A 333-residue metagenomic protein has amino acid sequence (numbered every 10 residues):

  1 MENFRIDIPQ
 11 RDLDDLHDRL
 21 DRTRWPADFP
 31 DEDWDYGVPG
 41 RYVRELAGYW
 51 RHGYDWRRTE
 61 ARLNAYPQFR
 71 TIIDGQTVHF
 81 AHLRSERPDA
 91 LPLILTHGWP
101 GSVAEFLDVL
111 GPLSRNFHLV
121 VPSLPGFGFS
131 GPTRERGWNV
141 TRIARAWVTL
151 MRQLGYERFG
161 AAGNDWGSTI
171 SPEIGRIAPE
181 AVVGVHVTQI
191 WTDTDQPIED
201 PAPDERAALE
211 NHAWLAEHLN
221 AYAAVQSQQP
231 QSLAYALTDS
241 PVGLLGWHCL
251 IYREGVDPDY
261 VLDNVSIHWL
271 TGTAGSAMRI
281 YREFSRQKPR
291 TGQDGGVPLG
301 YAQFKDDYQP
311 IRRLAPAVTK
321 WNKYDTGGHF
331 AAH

Functional and structural regions predicted by a protein language model:
D12-R84, Y260, W269-G272, S276-R290: Non-catalytic accessory segments flanking enzyme active sites
W56-R58, A104, L124-W138, P172: Glycine-rich "HGGG/HGxG" loop immediately N-terminal to the catalytic nucleophile of the alpha/beta-hydrolase
D74-G75, R87-P88, G126-W166: Active-site loop/oxyanion-hole signature of alpha/beta-hydrolase fold enzymes
D89-G98: Short beta-strand element of the alpha/beta-hydrolase
W99-G111: The serine-hydrolase catalytic nucleophile loop
P112-N116, L154-A208: Conserved hydrolase catalytic core segment
L113-F129: Conserved alpha/beta-hydrolase
V225-H333: C-terminal subdomain of alpha/beta-hydrolase-fold enzymes, centered on the catalytic histidine and its supporting
